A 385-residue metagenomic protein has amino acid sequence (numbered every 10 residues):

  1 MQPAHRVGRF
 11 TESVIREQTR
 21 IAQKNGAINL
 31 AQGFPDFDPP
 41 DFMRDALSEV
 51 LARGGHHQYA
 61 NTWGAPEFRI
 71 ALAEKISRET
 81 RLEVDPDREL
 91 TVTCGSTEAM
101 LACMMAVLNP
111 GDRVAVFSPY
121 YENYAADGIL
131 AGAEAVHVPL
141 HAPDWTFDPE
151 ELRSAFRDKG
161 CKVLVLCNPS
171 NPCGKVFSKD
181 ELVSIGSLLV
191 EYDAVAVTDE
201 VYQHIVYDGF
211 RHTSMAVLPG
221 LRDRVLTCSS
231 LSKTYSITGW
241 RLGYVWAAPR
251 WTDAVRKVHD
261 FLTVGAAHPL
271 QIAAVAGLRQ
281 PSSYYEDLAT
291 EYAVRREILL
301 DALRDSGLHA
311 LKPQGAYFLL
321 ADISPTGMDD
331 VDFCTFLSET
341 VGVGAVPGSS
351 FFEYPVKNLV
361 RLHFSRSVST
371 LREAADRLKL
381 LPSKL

Functional and structural regions predicted by a protein language model:
A4-G95, A102, R279-Q280, K384-L385: N-terminal small-domain helix-loop-helix segment of the aminotransferase-like
A106-G128: Conserved PLP-anchoring active-site segment centered on the Schiff-base-forming lysine
I129-A135: A short helix-loop-beta submotif of the ANL/AMP-binding
V136, L140-D208: Active-site phosphate-binding strand-loop segment of PLP-dependent enzymes
S154, G327, F336-A345, F351-L385: PLP-dependent enzyme catalytic core of the Aspartate aminotransferase-like
L218-A254, A266, N358: Active-site PLP attachment segment
V255-H259, G277-D301, D329: Structural signature of PLP-dependent enzymes
V275, E291-L300, A310-I323: Conserved glycine-rich beta-strand-loop-beta hairpin in the small C-terminal domain of fold type I
